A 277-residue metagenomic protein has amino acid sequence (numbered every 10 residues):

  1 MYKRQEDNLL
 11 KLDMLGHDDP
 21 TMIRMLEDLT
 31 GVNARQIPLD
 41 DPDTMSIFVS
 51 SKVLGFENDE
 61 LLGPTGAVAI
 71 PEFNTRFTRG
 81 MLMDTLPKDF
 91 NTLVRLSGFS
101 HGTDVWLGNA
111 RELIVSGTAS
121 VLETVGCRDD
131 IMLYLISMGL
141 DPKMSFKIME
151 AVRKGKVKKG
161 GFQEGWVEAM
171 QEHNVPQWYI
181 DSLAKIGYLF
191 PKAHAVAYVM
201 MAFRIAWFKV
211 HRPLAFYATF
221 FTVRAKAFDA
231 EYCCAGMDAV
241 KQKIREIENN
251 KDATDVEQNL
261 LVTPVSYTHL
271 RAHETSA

Functional and structural regions predicted by a protein language model:
K3-R271, S276-A277: Noncatalytic, beta-rich nucleic-acid-contacting surfaces in large DNA/RNA-processing enzymes
